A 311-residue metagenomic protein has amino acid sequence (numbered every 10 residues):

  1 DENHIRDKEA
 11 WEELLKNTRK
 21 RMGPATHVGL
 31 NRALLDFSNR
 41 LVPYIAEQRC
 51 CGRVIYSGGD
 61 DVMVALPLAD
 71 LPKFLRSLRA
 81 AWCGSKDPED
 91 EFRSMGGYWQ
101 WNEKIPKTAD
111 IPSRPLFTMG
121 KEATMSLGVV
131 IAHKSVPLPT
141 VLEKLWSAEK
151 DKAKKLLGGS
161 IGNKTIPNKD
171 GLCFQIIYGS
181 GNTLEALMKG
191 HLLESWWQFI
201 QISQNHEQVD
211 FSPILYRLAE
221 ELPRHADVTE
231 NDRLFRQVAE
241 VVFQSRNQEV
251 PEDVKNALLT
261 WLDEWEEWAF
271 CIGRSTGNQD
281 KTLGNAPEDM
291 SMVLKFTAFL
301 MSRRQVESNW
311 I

Functional and structural regions predicted by a protein language model:
D1-I311: Charged, helix-rich terminal subdomains or tails
